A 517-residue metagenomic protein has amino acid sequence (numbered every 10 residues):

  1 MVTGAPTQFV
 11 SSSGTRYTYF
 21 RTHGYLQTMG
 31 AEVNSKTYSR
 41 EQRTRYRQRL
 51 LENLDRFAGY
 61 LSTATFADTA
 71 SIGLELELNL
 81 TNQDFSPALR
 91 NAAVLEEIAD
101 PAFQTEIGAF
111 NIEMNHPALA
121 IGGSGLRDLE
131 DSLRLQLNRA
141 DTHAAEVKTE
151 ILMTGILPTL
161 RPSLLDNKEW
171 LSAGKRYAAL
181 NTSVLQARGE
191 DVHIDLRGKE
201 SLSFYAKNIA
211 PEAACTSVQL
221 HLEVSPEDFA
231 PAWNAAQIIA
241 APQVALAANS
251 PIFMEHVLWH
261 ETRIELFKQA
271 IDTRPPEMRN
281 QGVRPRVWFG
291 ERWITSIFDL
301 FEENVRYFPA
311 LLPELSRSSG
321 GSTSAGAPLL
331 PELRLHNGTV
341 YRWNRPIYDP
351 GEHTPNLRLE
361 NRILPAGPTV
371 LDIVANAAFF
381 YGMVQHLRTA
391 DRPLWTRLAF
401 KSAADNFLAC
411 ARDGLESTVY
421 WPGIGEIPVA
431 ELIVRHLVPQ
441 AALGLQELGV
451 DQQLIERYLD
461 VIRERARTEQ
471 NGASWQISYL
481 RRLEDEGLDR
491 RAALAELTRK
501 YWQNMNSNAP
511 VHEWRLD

Functional and structural regions predicted by a protein language model:
V2-A5, V10: Acidic, Ala/Val/Gly-enriched low-complexity intrinsically disordered segments
F9-D517: Phosphate/nucleotide-binding catalytic core
